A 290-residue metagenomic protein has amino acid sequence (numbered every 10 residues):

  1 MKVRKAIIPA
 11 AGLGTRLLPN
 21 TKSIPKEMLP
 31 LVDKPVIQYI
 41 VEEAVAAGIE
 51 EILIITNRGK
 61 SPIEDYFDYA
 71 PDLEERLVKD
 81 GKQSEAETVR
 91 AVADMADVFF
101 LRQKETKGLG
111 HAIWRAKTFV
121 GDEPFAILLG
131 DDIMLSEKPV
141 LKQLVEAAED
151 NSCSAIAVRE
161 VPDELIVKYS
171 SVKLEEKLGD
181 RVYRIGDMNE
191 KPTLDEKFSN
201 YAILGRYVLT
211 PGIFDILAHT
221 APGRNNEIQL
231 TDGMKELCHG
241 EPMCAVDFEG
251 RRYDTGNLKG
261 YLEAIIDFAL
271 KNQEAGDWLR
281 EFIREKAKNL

Functional and structural regions predicted by a protein language model:
M1-A6, W278-R284: Positively charged, low-complexity intrinsically disordered leader regions
K2-K79, P139-V140: N-terminal glycine-rich phosphate-binding loop and ensuing alpha1 helix
K5, E50-I52, D97, P124 (+3 more regions): Residues at the starts of beta-strands that form the adenosine-phosphate
A11, T56-N57, G130, R159-E160 (+1 more regions): Cofactor-binding loop segments of dinucleotide-utilizing enzymes, especially the Rossmann-like FAD- and NAD(P)+-binding
I37, I63, A116, D131 (+3 more regions): Residue-level signal for inorganic ion chemistry
L73-E75, A86-L174, A218: Conserved beta-loop-beta/alpha segment of the NTase-like Rossmann-fold superfamily that binds/positions NTPs
A126, V145-E149, K177-R280: Catalytic-core segments of class I nucleotidyltransferases/pyrophosphorylases that form NMP-activated intermediates
